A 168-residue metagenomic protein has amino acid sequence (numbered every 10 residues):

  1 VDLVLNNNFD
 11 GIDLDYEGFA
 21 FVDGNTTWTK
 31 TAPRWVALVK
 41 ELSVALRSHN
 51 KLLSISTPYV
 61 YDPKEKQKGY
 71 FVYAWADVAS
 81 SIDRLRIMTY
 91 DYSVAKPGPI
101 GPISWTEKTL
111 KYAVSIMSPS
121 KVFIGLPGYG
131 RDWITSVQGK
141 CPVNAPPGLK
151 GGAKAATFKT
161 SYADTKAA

Functional and structural regions predicted by a protein language model:
V1-W105: Chitinase-like catalytic core of GlcNAc-active glycosidases
T27-K30, S118, S161, T165: Alpha-helix capping and helix-coil boundary motifs
H49, S118-P119, P127: Short glycine/proline-enriched coil/turn segments at helix->beta-strand junctions
Y73-A79, I87-M88, T109, V114 (+2 more regions): Surface-exposed substrate-engagement region within the catalytic domains of secreted or surface-exposed extracellular
D83, Y112-I116, K150-K154: Short, surface-exposed, polar/charged, turn-prone segments marking secondary-structure boundaries
G101-P119: Catalytic-core region of carbohydrate-active enzymes that cleave or remodel glycosidic bonds
G128-A168: Glycan-binding loop/region signatures in secreted carbohydrate-active enzymes
